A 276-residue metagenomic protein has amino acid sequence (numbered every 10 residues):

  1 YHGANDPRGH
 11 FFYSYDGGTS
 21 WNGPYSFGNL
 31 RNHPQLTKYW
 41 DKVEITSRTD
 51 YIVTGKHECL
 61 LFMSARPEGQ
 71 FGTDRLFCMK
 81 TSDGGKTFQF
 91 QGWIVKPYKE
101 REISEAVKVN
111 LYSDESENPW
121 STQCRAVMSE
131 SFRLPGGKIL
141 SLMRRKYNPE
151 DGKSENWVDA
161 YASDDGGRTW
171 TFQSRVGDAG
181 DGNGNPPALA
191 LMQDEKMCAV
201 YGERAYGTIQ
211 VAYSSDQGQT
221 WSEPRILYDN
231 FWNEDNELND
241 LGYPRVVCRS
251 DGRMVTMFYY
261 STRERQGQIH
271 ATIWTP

Functional and structural regions predicted by a protein language model:
Y1-P276: Asp-box/BNR beta-propeller blade signature and adjacent active/binding-site loops in extracellular glycan-interacting
